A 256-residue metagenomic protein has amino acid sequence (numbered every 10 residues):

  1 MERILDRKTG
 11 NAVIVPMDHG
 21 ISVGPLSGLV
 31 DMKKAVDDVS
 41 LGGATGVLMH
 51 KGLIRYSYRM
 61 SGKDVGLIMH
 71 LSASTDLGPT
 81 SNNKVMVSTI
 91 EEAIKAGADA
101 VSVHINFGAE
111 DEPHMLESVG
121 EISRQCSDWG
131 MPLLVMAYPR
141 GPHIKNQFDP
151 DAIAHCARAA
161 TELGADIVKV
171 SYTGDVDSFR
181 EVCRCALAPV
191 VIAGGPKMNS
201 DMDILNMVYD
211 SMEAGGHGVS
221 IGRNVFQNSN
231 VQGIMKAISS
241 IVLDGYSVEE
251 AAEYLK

Functional and structural regions predicted by a protein language model:
M1-D6: N-terminal basic/disordered segments at the start of proteins
R7, A12-I192, M198-I221, I238-S240 (+1 more regions): Alpha/beta enzyme core
N224: Catalytic grooves of carbohydrate-active enzymes
N230, I234-I238: Short, hydrophobic-biased amphipathic alpha-helical segments
